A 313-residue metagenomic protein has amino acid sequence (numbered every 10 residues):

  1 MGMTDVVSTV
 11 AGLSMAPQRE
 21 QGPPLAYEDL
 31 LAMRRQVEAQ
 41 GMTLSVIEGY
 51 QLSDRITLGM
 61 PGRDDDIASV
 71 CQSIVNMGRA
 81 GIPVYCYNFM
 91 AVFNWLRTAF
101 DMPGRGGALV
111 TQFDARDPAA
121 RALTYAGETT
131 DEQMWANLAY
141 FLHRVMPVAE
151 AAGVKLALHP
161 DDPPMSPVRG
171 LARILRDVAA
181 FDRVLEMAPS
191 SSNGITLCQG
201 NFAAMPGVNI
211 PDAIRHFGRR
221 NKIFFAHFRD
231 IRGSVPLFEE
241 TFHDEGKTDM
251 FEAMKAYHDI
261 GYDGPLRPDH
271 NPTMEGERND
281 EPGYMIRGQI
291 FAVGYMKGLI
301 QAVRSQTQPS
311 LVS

Functional and structural regions predicted by a protein language model:
M1-M3, V148: A short, Lys/Arg-enriched amphipathic alpha-helix followed by its capping loop at the start of a domain
M3-V10, I47, Y87, D114-A115 (+3 more regions): Non-cysteine beta-strand/loop elements that form the S-adenosyl-L-methionine
T9-A139, H143, E150-A151: Structural motif corresponding to the early beta-alpha repeats
A11, G49, M90, D161-P163 (+3 more regions): An acidic- and aromatic-residue-enriched active-site/binding cleft used to recognize and process polar
E38, R55-G59, D66-A68, V75 (+5 more regions): Histidine-acidic metal/acid-base catalytic patches
P118-M134, P160-G170, G276-N279: Active-site-proximal beta-alpha loop/turn segments in soluble metabolic enzymes
